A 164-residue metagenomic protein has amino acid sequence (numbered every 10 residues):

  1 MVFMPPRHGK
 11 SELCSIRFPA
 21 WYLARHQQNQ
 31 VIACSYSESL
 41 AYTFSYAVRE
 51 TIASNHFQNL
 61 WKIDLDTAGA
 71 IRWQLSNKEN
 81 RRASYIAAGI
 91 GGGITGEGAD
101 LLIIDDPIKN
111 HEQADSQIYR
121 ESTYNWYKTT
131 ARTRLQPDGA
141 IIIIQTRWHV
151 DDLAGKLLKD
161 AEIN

Functional and structural regions predicted by a protein language model:
M1-P19: Walker A/P-loop
R7-H8, E38, G92-G93, I108-K109 (+1 more regions): Short, solvent-exposed loop/turn segments at secondary-structure junctions
E12-S15, Y42-Y46, D152-L158: A short acidic (Asp/Glu
F18-S35: Glycine-rich phosphate-binding loop of nucleotide-binding enzymes
Q27-N29, A83, G98-A99, Q136-G139 (+1 more regions): Short glycine-/polar-rich loops that comprise or flank the Walker A/P-loop and associated switch/sensor motifs
Q30, C34-I94: Conserved nucleotide-state-sensing and coupling region of NTP-binding domains
A70-T130: Conserved RecA-like ASCE ATPase "motif II neighborhood" in helicase/translocase motors
E112-N164: Non-catalytic, compositionally simple segments
